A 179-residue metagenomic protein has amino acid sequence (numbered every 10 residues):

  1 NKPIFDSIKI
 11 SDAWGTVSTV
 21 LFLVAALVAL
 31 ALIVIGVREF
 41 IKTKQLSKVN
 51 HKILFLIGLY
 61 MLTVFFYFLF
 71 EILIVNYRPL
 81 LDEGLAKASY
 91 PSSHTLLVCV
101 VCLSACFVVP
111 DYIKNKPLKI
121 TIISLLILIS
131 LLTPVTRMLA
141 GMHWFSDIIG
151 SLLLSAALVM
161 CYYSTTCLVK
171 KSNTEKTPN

Functional and structural regions predicted by a protein language model:
N1-S89, L96-I113, L118, I122: Hydrophobic alpha-helical bundle signature of multipass membrane enzymes
D82-N179: Membrane-embedded catalytic cores of phosphoryl/pyrophosphoryl-handling enzymes
